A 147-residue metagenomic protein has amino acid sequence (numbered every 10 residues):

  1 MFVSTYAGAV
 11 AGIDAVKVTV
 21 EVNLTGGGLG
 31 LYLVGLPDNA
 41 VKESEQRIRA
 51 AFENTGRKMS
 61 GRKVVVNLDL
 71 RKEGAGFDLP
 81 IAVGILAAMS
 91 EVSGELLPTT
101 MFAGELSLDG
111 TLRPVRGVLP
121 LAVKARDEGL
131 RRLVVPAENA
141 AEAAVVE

Functional and structural regions predicted by a protein language model:
M1-E147: Peripheral, non-AAA+ core regions of ATP-driven protein-machinery
